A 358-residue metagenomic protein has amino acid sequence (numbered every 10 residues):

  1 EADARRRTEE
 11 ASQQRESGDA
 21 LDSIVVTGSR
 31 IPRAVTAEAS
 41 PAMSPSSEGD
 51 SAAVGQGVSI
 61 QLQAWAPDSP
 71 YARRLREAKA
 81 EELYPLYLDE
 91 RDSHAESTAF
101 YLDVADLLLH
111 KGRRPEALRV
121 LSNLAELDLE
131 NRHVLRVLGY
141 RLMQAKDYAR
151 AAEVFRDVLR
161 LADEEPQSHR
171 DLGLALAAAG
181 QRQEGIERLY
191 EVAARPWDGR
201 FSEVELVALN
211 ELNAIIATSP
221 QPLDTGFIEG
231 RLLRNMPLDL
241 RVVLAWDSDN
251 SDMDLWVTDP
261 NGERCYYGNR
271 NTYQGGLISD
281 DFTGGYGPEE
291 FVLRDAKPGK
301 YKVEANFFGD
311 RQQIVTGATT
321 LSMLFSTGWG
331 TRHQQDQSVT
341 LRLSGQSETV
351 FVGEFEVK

Functional and structural regions predicted by a protein language model:
E1, L21-I31: N-terminal secretion/transport leader regions
A99-D103, H133-V137, Q167-D171, E187 (+1 more regions): Alpha-solenoid helical repeat scaffolds
H110, Q144-A145, A178-A179: Register position in tetratricopeptide repeats
I216-K358: Intrinsic-disorder/low-complexity signal
